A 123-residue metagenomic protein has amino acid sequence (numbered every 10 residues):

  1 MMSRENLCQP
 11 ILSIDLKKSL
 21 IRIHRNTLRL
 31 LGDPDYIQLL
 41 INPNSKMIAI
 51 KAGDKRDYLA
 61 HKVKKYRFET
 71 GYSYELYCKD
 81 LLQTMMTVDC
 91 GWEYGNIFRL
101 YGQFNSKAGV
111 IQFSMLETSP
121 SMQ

Functional and structural regions predicted by a protein language model:
M1-L30: Short, charged/polar N-terminal "headpieces" of proteins
M1-S3, C8, N44, K51-Q123: Mature exported/compartmentalized surface modules and terminal targeting/interaction regions
L7, I23-T27, P34-Y36, K62 (+1 more regions): Residue-level detector of functional hotspots within protein domains
I11-S13, Y36-L40, Y101: Short, surface-exposed charged micro-motifs
L20-G32, L76-M85: Short beta-strand-centered segments at strand-helix junctions
I21-N26, G32-D33, I37-I41, K46-A52: Long compositionally biased, domain-poor regions of proteins
